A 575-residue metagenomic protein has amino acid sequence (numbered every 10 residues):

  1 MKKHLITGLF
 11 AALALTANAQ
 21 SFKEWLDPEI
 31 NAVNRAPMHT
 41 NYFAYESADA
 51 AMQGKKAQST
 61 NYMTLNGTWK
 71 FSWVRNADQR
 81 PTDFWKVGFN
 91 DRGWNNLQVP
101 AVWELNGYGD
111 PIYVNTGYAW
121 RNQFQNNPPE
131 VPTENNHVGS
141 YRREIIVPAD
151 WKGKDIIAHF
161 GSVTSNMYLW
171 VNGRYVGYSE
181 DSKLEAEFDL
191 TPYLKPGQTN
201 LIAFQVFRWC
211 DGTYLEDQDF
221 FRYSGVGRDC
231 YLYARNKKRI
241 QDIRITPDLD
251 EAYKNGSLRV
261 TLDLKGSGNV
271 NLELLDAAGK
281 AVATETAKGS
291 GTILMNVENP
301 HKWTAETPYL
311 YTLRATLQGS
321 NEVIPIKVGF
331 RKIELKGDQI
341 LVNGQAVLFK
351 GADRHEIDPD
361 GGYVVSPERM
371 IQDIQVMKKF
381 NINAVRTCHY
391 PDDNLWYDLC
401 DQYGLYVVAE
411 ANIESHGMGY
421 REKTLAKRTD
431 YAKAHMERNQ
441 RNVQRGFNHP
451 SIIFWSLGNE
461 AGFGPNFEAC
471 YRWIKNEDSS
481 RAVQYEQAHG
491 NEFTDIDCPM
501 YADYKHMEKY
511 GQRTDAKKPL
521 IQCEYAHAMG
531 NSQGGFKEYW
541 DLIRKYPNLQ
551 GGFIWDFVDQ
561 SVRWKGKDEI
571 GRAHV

Functional and structural regions predicted by a protein language model:
F10-N18: Hydrophobic h-region of N-terminal signal peptides that target proteins for export in Gram-negative bacteria
Q20-A119, L201-W209, A277, W540 (+3 more regions): Accessory carbohydrate-binding/adhesion or oligomerization-edge regions at the termini of glycan-active proteins
E24, K55-K56, K70-V74, N106 (+8 more regions): Accessory beta-strand-rich segments of carbohydrate-active enzymes
V176-G177, V282, V347: Short hydrophobic beta-strand segments in globular cytosolic domains
K195-G197, D263-E334: Extended acidic/polar, glycine-enriched regions that form or flank non-catalytic beta-rich accessory modules
K237-G266: Surface beta-strand/loop "capping" patches
R244, R314-M377: N-terminal carbohydrate-binding accessory modules
I374-M377, A384-G571: Substrate-binding/catalytic cleft of secreted carbohydrate-active enzymes, primarily glycoside hydrolases
